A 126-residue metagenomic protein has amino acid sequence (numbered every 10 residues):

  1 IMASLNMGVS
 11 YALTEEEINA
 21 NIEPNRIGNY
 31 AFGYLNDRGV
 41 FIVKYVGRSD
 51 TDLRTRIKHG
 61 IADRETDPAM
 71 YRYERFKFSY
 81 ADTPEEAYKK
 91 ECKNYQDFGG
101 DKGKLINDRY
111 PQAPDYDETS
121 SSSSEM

Functional and structural regions predicted by a protein language model:
I1-K44, R48-M126: Boundary/linker segments flanking structured domains
